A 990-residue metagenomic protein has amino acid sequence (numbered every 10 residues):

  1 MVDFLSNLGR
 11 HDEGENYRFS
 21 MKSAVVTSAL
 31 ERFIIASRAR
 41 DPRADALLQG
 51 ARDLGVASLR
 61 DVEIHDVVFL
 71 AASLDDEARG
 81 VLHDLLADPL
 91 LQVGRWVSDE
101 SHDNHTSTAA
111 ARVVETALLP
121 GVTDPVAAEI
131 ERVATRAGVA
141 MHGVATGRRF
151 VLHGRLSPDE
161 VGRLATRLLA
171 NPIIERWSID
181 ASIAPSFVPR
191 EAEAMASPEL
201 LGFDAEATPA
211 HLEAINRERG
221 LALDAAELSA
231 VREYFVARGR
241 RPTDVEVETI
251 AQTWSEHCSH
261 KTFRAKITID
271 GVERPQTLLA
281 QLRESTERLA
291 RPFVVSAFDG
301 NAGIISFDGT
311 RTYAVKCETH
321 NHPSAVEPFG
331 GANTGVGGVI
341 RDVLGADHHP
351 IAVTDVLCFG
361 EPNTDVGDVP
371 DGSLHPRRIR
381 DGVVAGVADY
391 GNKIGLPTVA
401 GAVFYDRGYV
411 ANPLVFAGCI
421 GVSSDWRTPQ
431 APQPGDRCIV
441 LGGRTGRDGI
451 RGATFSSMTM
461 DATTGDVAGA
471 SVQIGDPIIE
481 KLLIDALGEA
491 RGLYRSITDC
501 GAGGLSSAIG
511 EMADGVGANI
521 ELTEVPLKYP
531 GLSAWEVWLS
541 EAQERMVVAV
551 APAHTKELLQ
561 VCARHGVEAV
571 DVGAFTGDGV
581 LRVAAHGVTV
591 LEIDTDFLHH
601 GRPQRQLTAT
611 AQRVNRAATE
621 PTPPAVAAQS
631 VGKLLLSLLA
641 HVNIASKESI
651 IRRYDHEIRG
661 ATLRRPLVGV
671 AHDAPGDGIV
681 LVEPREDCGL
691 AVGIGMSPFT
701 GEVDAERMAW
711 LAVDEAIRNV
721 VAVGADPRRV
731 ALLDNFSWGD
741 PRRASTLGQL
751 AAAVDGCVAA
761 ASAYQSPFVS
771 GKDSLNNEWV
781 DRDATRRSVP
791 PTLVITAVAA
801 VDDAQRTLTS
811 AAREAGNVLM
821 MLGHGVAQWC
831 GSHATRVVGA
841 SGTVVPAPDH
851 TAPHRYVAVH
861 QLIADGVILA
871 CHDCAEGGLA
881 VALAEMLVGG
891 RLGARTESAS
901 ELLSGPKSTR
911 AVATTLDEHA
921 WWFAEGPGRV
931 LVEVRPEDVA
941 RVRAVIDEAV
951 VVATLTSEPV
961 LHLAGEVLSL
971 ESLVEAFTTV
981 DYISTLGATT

Functional and structural regions predicted by a protein language model:
D12-E13: Short hydrophobic alpha-helical segments enriched in small aliphatic residues
V26-R38, I64-F69, T108-P120, R148-F150 (+2 more regions): Short glycine-/aliphatic-rich beta-strand segments at the starts of folded cytosolic domains
I34-R43, L74, E115-V126, R155-S157 (+3 more regions): Short, surface-exposed ligand-recognition loops at beta-strand->loop->(often short) alpha-helix junctions that present
A46-D99: Acidic (E/D-rich), amphipathic helical modules within compact regulatory domains
Q49, A78-Q92, D124-R136, P158-E199: Non-catalytic interaction/regulatory segments
R60, G121-T123, V139-G143, R148-H153 (+2 more regions): Glycine/proline-enriched, intrinsically flexible loops and inter-domain linkers
L91-G143: Short, solvent-exposed interaction modules
